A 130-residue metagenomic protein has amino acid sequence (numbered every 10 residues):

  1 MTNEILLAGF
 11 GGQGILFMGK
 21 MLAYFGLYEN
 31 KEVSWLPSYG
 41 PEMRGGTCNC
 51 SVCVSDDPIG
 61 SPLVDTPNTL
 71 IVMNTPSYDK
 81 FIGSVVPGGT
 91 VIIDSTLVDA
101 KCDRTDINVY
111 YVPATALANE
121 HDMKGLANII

Functional and structural regions predicted by a protein language model:
M1-I129: Active-site cofactor/cluster-binding pocket
